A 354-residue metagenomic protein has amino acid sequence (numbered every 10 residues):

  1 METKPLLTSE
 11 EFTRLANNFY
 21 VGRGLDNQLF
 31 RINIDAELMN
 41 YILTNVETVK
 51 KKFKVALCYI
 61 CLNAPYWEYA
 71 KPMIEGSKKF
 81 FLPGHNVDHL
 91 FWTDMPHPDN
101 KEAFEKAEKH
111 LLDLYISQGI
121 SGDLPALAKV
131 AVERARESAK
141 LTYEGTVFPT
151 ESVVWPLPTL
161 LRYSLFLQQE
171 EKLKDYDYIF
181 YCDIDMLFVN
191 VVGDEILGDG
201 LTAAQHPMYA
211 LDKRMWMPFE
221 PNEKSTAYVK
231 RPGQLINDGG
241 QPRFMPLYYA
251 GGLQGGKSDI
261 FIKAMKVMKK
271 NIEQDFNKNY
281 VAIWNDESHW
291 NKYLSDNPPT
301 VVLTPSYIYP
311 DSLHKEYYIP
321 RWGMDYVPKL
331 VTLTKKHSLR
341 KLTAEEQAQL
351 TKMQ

Functional and structural regions predicted by a protein language model:
T3-P158, Q169-D175: N-terminal anchoring/stem segment of glycosyltransferases
L62-A64, P96-P98, S152, M186-F188 (+5 more regions): Short, solvent-exposed loop/turn segments at secondary-structure junctions
L90-F91, I179-D183, F188, G255 (+2 more regions): A structural signal for short, well-ordered beta-strand segments and their strand-loop junctions that often border
P156-T159, Y163, I184-M186, I283-W290: Conserved glycosyltransferase catalytic-site signature
L161-K213: GT-A fold catalytic core of metal-dependent nucleotide-sugar glycosyltransferases, centered on the diacidic
N222-F244: Short, flexible, basic/aromatic active-site loop/helix in glycosyltransferases
I236-K336: Catalytic core and acceptor-binding pocket of nucleotide-sugar-dependent glycosyltransferases
K335-Q354: Long, low-complexity C-terminal extensions of enzymes
